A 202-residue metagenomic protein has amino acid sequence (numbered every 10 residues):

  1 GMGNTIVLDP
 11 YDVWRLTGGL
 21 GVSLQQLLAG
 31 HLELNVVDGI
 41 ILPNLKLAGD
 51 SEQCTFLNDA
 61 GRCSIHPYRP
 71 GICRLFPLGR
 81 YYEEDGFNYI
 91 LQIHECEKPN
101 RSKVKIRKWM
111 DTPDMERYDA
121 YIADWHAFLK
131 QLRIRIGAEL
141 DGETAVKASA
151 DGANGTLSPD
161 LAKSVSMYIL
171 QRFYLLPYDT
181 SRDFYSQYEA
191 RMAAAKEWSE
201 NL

Functional and structural regions predicted by a protein language model:
M2-Q53, L57-L202: Short loop/turn segments that flank or connect secondary-structure elements
